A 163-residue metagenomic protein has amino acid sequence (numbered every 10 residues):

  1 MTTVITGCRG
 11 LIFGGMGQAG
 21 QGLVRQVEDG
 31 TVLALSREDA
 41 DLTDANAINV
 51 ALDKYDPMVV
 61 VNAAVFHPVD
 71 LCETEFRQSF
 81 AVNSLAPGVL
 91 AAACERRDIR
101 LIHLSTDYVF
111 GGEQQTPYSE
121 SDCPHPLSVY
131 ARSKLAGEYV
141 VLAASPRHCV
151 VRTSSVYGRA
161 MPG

Functional and structural regions predicted by a protein language model:
T2-D29: N-terminal Rossmann NAD(P)H-binding glycine-rich loop of SDR-like oxidoreductase domains
F13, L35, A63-A64, L101-T106 (+1 more regions): SDR active-site strand-loop-helix element
G22, Q26, A93, V140: Rossmann-fold NAD(P)-dependent oxidoreductase module
E28-L33, Y55: A generic structural motif
T31-L42: A short beta-strand-loop structural module common to alpha/beta enzyme folds
L42-V82, E95-R96: NAD(P)H-binding glycine-rich loop region in Rossmannoid oxidoreductase-like domains and their noncatalytic homologs
T74, A81, L85-V89, V109-V151 (+1 more regions): Catalytic helix-loop patch of NAD(P)-dependent Rossmann-fold dehydrogenases
